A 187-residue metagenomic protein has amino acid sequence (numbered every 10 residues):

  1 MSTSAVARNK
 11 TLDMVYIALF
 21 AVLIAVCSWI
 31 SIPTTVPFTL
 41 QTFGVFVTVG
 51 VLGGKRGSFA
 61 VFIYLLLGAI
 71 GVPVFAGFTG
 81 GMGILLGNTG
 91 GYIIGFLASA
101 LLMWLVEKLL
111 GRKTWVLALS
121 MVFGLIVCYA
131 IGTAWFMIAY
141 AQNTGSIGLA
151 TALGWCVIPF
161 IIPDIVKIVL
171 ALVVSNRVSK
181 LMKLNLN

Functional and structural regions predicted by a protein language model:
M1-A60, I70: Hydrophobic transmembrane alpha-helices
M1-S4, L19, V26, M82-A130: Short helix-perturbing small/polar motifs within transmembrane alpha-helices
A5, N9, D13, T34 (+8 more regions): Membrane-helix interfacial "entry" motifs
M14-L19, F43, V47, S58-I63 (+6 more regions): Hydrophobic alpha-helical transmembrane segments
L23, C27, S31, T48 (+11 more regions): Alpha-helical membrane-inserting segments
S28-L40, L65-S99: Interfacial aromatic-anchored transmembrane helix boundaries in multi-pass membrane proteins
Q41-F43, R56-G57, Y64-L65, I158 (+1 more regions): Pore-lining transmembrane helices
R112-N187: Membrane-embedded alpha-helical hairpins and interfacial helices in multi-pass inner-membrane proteins
